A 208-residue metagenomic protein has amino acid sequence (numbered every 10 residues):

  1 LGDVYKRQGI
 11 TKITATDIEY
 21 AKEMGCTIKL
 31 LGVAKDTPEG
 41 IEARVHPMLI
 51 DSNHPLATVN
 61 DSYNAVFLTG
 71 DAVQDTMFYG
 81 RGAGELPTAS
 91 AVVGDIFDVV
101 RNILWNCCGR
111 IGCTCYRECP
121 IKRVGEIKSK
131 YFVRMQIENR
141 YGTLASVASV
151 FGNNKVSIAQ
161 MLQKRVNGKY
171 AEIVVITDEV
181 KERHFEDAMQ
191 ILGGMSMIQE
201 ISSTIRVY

Functional and structural regions predicted by a protein language model:
L1-Y5: Short, small-residue-biased leader/transition segments that mark boundaries at the very start of proteins
K6-M48: Internal anion-binding site segments
R7-G9, K22-M24, R44-M48, P55-A57 (+3 more regions): A short linear-motif detector with a strong N-terminal bias
G9-T16, Y63, A83, P87-G94 (+4 more regions): Conserved active-site and cofactor/substrate-binding residues in soluble primary-metabolism enzymes
I13-T16, A21-E23, D75-A83, S149-I158 (+1 more regions): Short secondary-structure transition/capping segments
A21, I28-L30, A43-V45, V66-L68 (+6 more regions): Generic structural hydrophobic/aromatic packing signal, biased to beta-strands
K35, I41-E138: Catalytic, metal-anchored helix/loop core of enzyme active sites in primary metabolism
I96-Y208: A conserved regulatory-domain signal marking ACT and ACT-like small-molecule sensing domains and adjacent regulatory
